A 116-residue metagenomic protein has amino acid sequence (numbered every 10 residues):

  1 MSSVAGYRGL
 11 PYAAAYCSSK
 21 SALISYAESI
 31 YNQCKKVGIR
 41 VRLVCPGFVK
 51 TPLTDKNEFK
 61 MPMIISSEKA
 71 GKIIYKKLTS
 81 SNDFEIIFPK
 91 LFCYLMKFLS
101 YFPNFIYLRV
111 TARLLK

Functional and structural regions predicted by a protein language model:
S3: Residue(s) in the substrate-gating loop at a strand-loop-helix junction that position the organic substrate next
R8, S29-R40: Active-site-adjacent segment of SDR/Rossmann-fold oxidoreductases
L10-A14: Active-site loop immediately N-terminal to the catalytic Tyr-X3-Lys motif of short-chain dehydrogenase/reductase
Y16, I24: Catalytic tyrosine of NAD(P)H-dependent dehydrogenase/reductases that use a Tyr as the general acid/base
S19: Active-site helix of classical SDR
L43, F59-Y94: C-terminal helical subdomain
P46-K56, K60: Short, flexible catalytic-loop segment of classical short-chain dehydrogenase/reductase
D83-K116: A transmembrane-helix-recognition feature enriched in membrane-embedded lipid enzymes and envelope glyco-/phospholipid
